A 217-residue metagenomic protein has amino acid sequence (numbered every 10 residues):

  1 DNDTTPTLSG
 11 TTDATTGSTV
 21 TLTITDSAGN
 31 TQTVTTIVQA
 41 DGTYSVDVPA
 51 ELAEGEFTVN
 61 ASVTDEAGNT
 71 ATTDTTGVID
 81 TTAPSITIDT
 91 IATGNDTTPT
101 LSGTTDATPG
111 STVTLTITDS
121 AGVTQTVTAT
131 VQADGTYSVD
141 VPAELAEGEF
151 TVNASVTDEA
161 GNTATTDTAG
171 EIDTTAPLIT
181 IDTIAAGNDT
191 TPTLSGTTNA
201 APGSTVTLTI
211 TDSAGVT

Functional and structural regions predicted by a protein language model:
T4-L8, T97-L101, T190-L194: Structural beta-strand segments of beta-rich domains
T12-S18, T105-S111, T198-S204: Short proline/glycine-enriched turn/loop motifs at strand-loop junctions of beta-rich domains
A28-T35, A121-T128, A214-T217: Surface-exposed loop/edge segments in extracytoplasmic proteins
G42-V46, G135-V139: Short strand-edge motifs at loop-to-beta-strand transitions and within beta-strands of extracellular beta-rich domains
V48-E56, V141-E149: Surface-exposed, short loops/turns at beta-strand junctions within beta-sandwich domains
A71-D89, A164-D182, D189: Flexible, low-complexity linkers/stalks enriched in Thr/Pro that connect modular domains
